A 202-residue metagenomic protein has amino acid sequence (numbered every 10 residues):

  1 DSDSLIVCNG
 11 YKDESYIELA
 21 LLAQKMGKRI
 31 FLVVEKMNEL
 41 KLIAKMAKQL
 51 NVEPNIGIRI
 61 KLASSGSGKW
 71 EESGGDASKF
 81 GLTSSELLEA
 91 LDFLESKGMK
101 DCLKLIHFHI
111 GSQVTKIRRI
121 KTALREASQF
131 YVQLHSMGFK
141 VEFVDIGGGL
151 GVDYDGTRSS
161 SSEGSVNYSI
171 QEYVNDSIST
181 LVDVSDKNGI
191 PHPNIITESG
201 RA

Functional and structural regions predicted by a protein language model:
D1-F143, V152, S169: Active-site-proximal beta-alpha core segment in soluble small-molecule metabolic enzymes
R29-K45, N167-S185, P193-T197: Phosphate/diphosphate-binding loops
G75, S160-V166: Short beta-alpha connecting loops at secondary-structure transitions that line or flank enzyme active sites
H107-H109, F143-G151, H192-A202: A glycine-rich phosphate-binding loop feature that marks nucleotide/adenosyl-phosphate handling sites
I117, S160-S162, V184-P193, S199-A202: N-terminal and secondary-structure boundary signal
Y131, H135-G138, L181-G189: Alpha-helix capping/termination and helix-coil
G151, R158-S160: N-terminal leader/propeptide and maturation segments of large enzyme subunits in energy/redox metabolism and hydrolases
